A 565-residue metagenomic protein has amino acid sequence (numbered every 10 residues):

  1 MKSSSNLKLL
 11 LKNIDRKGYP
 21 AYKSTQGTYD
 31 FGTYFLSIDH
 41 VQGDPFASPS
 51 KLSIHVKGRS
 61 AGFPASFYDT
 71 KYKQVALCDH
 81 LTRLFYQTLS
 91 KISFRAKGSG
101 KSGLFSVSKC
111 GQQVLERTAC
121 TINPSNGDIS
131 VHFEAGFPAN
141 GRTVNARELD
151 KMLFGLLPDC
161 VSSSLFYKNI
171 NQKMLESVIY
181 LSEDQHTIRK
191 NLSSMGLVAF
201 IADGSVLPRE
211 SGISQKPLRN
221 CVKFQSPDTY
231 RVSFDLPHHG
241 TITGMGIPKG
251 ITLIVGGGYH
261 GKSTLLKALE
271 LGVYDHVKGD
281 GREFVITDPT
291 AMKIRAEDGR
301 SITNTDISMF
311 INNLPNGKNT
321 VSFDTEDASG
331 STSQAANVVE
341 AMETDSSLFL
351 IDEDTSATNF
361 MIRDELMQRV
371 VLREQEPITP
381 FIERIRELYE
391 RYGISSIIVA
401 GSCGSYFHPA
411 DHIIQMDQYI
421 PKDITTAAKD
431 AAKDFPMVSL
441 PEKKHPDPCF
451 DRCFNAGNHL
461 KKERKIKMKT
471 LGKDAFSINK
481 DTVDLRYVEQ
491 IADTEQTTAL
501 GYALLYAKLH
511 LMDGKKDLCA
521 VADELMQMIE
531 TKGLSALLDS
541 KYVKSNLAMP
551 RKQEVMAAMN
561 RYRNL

Functional and structural regions predicted by a protein language model:
M1-T187, N191-G196, L207: N-terminal accessory targeting/assembly segments
S193-A199, D203, Y259, L266-E297 (+1 more regions): Carboxylate/His-rich catalytic cores and anion/metal-binding grooves
P208-T243, K278, I286-A291, R295-I302 (+1 more regions): N-terminal pre-Walker A segment at the start of P-loop NTPase domains
I242-Y274: Glycine-rich phosphate-binding P-loop
R300, F310-S331, R363-I378: Flexible beta-alpha connector loops of hexameric P-loop NTPases
A341-I385, Y389, S402-H408, H412-K429: Conserved P-loop NTPase nucleotide-binding/switch module
M416-T497: Conserved P-loop NTPase
V483-L565: Terminal-proximal interaction/regulatory segments of ATP-powered molecular machines
